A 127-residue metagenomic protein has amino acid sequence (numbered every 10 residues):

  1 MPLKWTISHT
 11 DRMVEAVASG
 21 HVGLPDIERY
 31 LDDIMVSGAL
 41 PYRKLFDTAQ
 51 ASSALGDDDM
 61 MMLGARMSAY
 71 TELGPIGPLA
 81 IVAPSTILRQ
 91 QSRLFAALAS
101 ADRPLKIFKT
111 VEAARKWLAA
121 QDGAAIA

Functional and structural regions predicted by a protein language model:
M1-A127: Amphipathic, Lys/Arg-enriched alpha-helical "gate/interface" segment within cytosolic domains that mediates
